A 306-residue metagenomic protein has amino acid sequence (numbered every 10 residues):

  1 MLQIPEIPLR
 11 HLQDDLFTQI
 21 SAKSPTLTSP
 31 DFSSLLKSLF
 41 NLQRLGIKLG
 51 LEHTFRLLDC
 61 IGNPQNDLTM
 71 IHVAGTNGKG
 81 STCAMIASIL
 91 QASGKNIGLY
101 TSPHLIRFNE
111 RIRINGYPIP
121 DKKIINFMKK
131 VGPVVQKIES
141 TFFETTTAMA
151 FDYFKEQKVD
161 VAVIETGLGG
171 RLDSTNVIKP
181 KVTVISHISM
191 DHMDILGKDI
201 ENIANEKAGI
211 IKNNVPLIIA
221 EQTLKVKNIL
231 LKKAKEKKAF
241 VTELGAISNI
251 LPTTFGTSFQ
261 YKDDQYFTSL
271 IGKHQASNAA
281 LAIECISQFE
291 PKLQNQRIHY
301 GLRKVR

Functional and structural regions predicted by a protein language model:
M1-G75, T82-A84, S88-K95, Y100: Short functional linear segments
L27, L45-I47, L51-N66, A92-I178 (+2 more regions): ATP-dependent carboxylate-amine ligase catalytic core
I86, A150, N228-L230: Aromatic/hydrophobic pocket-lining residues that form π-stacking "cages" and hydrophobic walls in ligand
I97, L270-I283, R306: Short glycine/threonine-rich catalytic loop with a Thr-x-Gly-x-Asp
I114, I219-E221, T268-L270: Thr-Gly-centered strand-to-loop micro-motif
V135-S140, F267-K273: A short glycine/serine-rich beta->alpha loop
Q157-E165, P180-Q265, A279-H299: Acidic, Mg2+-coordinating active-site environments of NTP-dependent enzymes
